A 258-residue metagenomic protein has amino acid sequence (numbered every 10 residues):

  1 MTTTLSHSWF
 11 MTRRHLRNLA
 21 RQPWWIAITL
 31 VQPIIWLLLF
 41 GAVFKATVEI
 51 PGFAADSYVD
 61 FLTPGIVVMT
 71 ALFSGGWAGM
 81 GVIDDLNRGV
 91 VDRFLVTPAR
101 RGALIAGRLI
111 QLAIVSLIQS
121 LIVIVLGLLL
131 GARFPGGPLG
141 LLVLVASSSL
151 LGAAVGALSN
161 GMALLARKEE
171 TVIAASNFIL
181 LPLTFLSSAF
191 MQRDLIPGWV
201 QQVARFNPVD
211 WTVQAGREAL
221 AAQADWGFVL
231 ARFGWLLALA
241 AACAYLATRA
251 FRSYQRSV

Functional and structural regions predicted by a protein language model:
M1-Q32: Aromatic- and glycine-rich beta-strand/loop motifs that create alpha-glucan
M1-T12, V155, W199-D210: Short, membrane-interfacial amphipathic segments enriched in basic
F10, R14-N18, R88-V96, A163-R167 (+3 more regions): Short amphipathic alpha-helical coupling elements at transmembrane boundaries
N18, E49-F53, S187-A242: Membrane-interfacial helix-loop-helix junctions in multi-pass membrane proteins
I35-A42, Y58-L130, L150, V155 (+3 more regions): Hydrophobic alpha-helical transmembrane segments of multi-pass membrane transport proteins
F40-T47, A163-F206, D210: Transmembrane helix segments
R101-S176, W226-T248: Alpha-helical transmembrane segments and their short interhelical loops
F251-V258: Short cytosolic juxtamembrane segments of multi-pass membrane proteins
